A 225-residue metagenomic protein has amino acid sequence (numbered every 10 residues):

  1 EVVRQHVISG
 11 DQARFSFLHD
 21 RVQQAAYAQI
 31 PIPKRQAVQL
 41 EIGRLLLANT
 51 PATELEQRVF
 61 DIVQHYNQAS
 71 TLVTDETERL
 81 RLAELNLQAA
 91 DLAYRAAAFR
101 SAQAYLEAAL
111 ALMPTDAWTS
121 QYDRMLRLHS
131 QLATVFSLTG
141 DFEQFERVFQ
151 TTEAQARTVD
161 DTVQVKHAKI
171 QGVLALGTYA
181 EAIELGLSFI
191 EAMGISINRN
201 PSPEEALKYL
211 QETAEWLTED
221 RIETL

Functional and structural regions predicted by a protein language model:
E1-A104, A108-A117, L185, A192-M193 (+1 more regions): Short secondary-structure boundary elements
Q64, E84, R127, Q164-H167: Residue register of alpha-helical TPR repeats
T74, L87, D91-Y94, S137-G140 (+2 more regions): Hydrophobic/aromatic side-chain positions at a characteristic register within alpha-helices of tetratricopeptide repeats
A109-Q155: N-terminal cofactor/phosphate-binding cores enriched in small/glycine residues, especially glycine-rich loops such as
T139-A214: Hydrophobic or amphipathic alpha-helical targeting/insertion segments
